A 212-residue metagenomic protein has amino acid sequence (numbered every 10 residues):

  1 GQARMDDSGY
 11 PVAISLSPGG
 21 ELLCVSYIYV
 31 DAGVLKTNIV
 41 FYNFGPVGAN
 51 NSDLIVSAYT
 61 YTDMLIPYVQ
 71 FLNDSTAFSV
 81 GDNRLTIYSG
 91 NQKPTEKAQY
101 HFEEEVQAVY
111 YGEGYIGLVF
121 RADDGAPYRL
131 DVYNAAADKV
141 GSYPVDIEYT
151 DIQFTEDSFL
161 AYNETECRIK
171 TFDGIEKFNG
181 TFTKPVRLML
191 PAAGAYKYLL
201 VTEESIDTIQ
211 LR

Functional and structural regions predicted by a protein language model:
G1-M5, N50-T60, K93-H101, A137-Y143 (+1 more regions): A short beta-strand motif characteristic of beta-propeller blades
Q2-T86: Solenoidal tandem-repeat scaffolds enriched in leucines and small polar residues
D6-P18, I55-D74, H101-G114, P144-D157 (+1 more regions): Repeated scaffold domains used in trafficking and secretory/extracellular systems, primarily beta-propellers
P18-G19, L35, N43, F71-D74 (+7 more regions): Short loop/turn segments that connect beta-strands within the blades of beta-propeller domains, predominantly WD40
C24-V25, F78-S79, L118, A161 (+1 more regions): Residue position within the beta-strands of beta-propeller blades
D31-N43, D82-S89, D124-D131, E166-T171 (+1 more regions): Structural motif
T76-Y149: Eukaryotic tandem repeat interaction scaffolds
K177, T181-R212: Blade-level signature of beta-propeller repeat domains, shared across WD40, Kelch, NHL, RCC1 and BNR/Asp-box propellers
